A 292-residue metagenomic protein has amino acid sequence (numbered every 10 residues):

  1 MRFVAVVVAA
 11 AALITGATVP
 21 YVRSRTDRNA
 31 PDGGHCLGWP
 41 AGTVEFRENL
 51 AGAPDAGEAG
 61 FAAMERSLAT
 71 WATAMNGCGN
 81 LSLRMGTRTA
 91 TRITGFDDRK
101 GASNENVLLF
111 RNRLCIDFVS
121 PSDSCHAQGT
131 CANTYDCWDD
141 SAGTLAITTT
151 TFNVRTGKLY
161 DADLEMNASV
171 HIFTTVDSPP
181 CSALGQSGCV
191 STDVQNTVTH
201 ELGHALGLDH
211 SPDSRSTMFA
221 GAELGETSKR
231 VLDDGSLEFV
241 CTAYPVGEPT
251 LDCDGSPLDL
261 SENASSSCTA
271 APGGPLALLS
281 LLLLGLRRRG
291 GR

Functional and structural regions predicted by a protein language model:
A5-A17, L281-R287: Hydrophobic h-region of N-terminal signal peptides that target proteins for export in Gram-negative bacteria
I14-A59, R113-D117, D123, Q128-L159 (+2 more regions): Disordered inhibitory propeptide/activation segment of secreted metzincin zinc metalloprotease zymogens, centered on
F61-T197: Metzincin-family zinc-dependent endopeptidase catalytic domain
M75, L202-T217: Catalytic Zn2+-binding segment of zinc metalloproteases
G221-P249: Post-HExxH zinc-binding segment in Zn-dependent metallohydrolases
C241-S267: C-terminal low-complexity, Ser/Thr- and acidic/Pro-rich disordered "stalk" regions positioned immediately N-terminal
A264-L276: Short, threonine-centered small-residue motifs that mark membrane-proximal processing/anchoring sites and TM-junction
G273-R292: A cross-kingdom C-terminal cell-surface attachment/processing module
